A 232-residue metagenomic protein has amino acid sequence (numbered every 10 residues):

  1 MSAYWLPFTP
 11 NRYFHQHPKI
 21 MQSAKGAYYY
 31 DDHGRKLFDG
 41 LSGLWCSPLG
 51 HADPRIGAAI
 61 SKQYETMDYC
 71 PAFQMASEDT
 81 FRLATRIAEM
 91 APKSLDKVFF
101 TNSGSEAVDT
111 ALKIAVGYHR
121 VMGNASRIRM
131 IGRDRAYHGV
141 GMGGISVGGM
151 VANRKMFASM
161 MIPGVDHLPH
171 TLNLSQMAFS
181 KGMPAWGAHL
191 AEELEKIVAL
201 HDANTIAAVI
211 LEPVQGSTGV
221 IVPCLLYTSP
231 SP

Functional and structural regions predicted by a protein language model:
M1-Y28, S42, M75, L190: Active-site-adjacent loop/helix segments that line or gate small-molecule/cofactor pockets in enzymes
P7, K36-A125: Glycine-rich loop-to-alpha-helix module at the N-terminal edge of alpha/beta enzyme cores
D31-D32: Short, acidic, Ser/Thr-enriched surface-loop or helix-capping motifs
R35-K36, V220: Residue-level signal for well-ordered, solvent-exposed loop/turn and beta-edge residues enriched in charged/polar side
F38-L41, P169, A208-P213: Short beta-strands and strand-loop turn motifs
T85-A207: PLP-dependent aspartate aminotransferase-fold enzymes
I210-P223: Conserved PLP phosphate-binding loop immediately N-terminal to the Schiff-base lysine helix in PLP-dependent enzymes
Y227-P232: Conserved small/polar residues in nucleotide/adenosyl-binding loops
